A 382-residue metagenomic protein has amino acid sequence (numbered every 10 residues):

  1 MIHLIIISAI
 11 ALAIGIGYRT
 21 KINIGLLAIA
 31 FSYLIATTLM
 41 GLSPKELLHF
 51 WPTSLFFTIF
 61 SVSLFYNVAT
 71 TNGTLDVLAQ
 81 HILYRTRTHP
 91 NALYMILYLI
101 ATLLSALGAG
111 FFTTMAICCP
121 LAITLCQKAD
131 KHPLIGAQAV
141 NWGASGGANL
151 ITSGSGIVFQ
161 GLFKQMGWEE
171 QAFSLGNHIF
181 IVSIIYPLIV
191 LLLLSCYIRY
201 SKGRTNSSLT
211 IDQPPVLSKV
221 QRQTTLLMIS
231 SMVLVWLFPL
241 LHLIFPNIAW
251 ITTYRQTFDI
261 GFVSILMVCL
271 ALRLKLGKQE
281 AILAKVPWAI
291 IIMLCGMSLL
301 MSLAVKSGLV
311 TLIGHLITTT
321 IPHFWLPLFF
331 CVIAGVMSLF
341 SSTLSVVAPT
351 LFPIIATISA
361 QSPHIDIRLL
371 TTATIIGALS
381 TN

Functional and structural regions predicted by a protein language model:
M1-T58, Y66, I181-L312: Hydrophobic transmembrane alpha-helices of multi-pass small-molecule transporters
S8-I14, L97-T102, V140, M228-M232 (+1 more regions): Hydrophobic, membrane-inserted alpha-helices
R19-I24, S54-L55, Y66-D76, L104-I117 (+5 more regions): Short helix-coil transition sites and intra-membrane helix breaks within transmembrane domains of multi-pass
S32-L39, N91-M95, S145-L150, A289-A304 (+1 more regions): Small-residue-rich segments of transmembrane alpha-helices in multi-pass membrane proteins, especially helix faces
H49, V77-R87, I123-K128, V268 (+3 more regions): Short amphipathic alpha-helical coupling elements at transmembrane boundaries
S54-S61, G143, L175-V190, R255-T257 (+1 more regions): Alpha-helical transmembrane segments
T58, T88-I123, L134-A137, T320-I367 (+1 more regions): Hydrophobic alpha-helical transmembrane segments of multi-pass integral membrane proteins, predominantly secondary
I123-S218, D366: Membrane-core helix-loop-helix motifs of multi-pass transport proteins
